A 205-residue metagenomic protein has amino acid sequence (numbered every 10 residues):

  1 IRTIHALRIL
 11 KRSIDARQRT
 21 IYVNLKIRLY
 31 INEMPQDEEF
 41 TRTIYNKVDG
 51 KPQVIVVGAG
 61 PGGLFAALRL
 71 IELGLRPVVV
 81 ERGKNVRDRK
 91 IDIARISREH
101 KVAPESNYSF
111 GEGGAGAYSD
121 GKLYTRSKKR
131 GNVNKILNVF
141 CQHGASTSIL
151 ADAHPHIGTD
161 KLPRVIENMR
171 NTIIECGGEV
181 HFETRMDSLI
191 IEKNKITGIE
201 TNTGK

Functional and structural regions predicted by a protein language model:
I1-P52: Extreme N-terminal leader/targeting segments of oxidoreductases
A6-I14, F182-T197: A conserved short coil-to-beta-strand element within the FAD-binding core of flavoproteins
L10-K11, R17-Q18, Y22, D88 (+2 more regions): Conserved N-terminal/central alpha/beta ligand/cofactor-binding core
V48-G62, V78-V80: Beta1/beta-strand and adjacent pyrophosphate-binding region of the FAD-binding site in flavoprotein oxidoreductases
G50-P52, T201-K205: Core beta-strand elements of the Rossmann-like FAD/NAD(P) dinucleotide-binding domain in flavoenzyme oxidoreductases
A66: Extracellular glycan-recognition regions
R69-L70: Aromatic pocket-lining residues of Rossmann-like dinucleotide-binding sites
L75-R82, V86: Short beta-strand "acidic-cap" motif of Rossmann-like dinucleotide-binding folds
